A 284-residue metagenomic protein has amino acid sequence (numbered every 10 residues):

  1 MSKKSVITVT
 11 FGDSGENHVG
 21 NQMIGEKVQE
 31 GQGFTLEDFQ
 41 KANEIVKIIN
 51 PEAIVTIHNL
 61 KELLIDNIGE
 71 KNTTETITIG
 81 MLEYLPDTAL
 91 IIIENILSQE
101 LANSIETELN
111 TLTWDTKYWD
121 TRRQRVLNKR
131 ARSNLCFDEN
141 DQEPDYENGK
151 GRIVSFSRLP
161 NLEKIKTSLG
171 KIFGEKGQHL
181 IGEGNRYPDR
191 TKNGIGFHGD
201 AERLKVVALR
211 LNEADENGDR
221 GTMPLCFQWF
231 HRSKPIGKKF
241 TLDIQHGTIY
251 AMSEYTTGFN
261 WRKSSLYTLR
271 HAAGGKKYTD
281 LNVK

Functional and structural regions predicted by a protein language model:
M1-K284: Non-heme Fe(II) oxygenase metal-center motifs and adjacent flexible, charged/small-residue loops
